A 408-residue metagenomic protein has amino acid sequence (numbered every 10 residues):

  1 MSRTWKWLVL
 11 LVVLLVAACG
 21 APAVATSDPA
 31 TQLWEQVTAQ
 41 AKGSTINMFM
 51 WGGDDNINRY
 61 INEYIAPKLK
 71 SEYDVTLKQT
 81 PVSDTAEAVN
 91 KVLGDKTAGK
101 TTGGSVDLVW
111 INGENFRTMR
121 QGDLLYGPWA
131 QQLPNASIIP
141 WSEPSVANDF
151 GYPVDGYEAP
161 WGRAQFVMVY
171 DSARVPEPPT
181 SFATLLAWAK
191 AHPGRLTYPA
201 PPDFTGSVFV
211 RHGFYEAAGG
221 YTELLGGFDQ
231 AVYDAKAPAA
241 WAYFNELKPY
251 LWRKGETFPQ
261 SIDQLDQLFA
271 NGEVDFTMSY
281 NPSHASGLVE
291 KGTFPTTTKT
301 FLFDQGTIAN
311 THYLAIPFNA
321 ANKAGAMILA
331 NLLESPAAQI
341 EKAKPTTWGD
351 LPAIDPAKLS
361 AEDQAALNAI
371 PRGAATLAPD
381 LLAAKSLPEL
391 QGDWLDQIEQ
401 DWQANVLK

Functional and structural regions predicted by a protein language model:
L15-A18: C-terminal motif of bacterial Sec signal peptides marking the signal peptidase cleavage site
G20-P22: Bacterial signal peptide processing site
A30, Q267, A374-K408: Conserved C-terminal helix/tail region of periplasmic/extracytoplasmic solute-binding proteins
W34-K42, I46-F49, D54-T76, M168: Short, polar/charged alpha-helical segment
W51-Y64, T80-V89, T102-D263: Extracytoplasmic ligand-binding site segments that recognize negatively charged/polar headgroups
M119-G127, P153-D155, G287-L302, A366: Ligand-binding "clamshell"
W252-A315, N319: Extracytoplasmic/periplasmic substrate-binding proteins
T307-I308, H312-L382: Mature extracytoplasmic/periplasmic domains
